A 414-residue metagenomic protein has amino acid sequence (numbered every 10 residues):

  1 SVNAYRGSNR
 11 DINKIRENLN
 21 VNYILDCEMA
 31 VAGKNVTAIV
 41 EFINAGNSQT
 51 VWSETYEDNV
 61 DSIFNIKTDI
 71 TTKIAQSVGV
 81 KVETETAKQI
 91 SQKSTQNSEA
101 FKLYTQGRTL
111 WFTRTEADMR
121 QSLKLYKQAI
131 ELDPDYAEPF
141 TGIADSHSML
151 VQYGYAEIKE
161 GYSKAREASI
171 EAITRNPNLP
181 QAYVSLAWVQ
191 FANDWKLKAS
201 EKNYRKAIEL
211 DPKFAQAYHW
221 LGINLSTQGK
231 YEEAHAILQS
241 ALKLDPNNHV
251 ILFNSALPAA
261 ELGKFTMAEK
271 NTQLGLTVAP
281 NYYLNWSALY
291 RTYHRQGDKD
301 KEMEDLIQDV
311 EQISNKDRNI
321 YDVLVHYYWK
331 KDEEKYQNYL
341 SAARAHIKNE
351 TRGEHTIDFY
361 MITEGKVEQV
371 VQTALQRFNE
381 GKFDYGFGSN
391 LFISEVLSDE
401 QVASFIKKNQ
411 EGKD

Functional and structural regions predicted by a protein language model:
V2-L125: Catalytic-center loop of serine/cysteine hydrolases
Y23, D118-D135, E160-N176, A199-I208: Amphipathic alpha-helices of TPR/Sel1-like and other helical repeat/solenoid scaffolds
K93-S94, T113, I130, I173 (+3 more regions): Short coil/turn linkers that connect adjacent helices within long alpha-helical scaffolds, especially alpha-solenoid
A100-F101, M119, A137, A144 (+7 more regions): Start-of-helix signal in alpha-solenoid helical-repeat scaffolds, especially tetratricopeptide repeats
R108-E116, A144-A156, A187, A192-W195 (+4 more regions): Short coil/turn linking the two alpha-helices of tandem helical-hairpin repeats
Y126-A156: Short, charge-rich amphipathic alpha-helical segments embedded in non-transmembrane helical bundles/solenoids
E138-S148, Q181-F191, Q216-S226, V250-L257 (+1 more regions): Conserved alpha-helical positions within TPR/SEL1-like repeat arrays
I170, A199, N203-R205, L221 (+1 more regions): Alpha-helical protein-protein interaction modules
